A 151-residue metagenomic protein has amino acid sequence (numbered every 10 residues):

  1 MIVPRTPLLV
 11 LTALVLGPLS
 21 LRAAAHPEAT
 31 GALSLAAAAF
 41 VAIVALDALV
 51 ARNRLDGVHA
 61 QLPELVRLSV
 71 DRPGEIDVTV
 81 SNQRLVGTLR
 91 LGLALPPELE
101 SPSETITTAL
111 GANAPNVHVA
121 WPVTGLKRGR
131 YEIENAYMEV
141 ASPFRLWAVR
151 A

Functional and structural regions predicted by a protein language model:
M1-H59: Extracellular/lumenal glycan-associated context and N-glycosylation machinery
A39-A151: An amphipathic, basic-hydrophobic helix/alpha-beta surface used to engage anionic, phosphate-rich ligands or surfaces
